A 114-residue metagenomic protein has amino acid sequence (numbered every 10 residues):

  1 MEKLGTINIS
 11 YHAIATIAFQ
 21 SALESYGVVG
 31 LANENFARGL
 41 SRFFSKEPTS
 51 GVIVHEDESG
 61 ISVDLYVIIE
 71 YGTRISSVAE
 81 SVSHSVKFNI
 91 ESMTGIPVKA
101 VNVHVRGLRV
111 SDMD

Functional and structural regions predicted by a protein language model:
M1-Y71, E80, I96-L108, D112-D114: Contiguous, often N-terminal, cationic amphipathic patches that form binding interfaces
I75-T94: Short, non-transmembrane amphipathic alpha-helical segments
